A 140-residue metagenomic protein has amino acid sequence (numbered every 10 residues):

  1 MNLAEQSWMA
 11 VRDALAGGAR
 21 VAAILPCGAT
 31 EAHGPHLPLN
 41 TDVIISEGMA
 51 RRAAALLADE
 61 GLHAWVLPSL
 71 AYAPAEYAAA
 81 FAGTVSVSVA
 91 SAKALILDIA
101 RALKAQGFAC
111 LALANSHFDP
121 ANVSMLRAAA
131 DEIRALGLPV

Functional and structural regions predicted by a protein language model:
M1-P38: Active-site and ligand/interface coordination hotspots across diverse enzymes and nucleic-acid-associated assemblies
R12, R51, L97-R101: Amphipathic, non-transmembrane alpha-helical secondary structure
G17-C27, L62-P74: Short coil-to-beta-strand
A23, Y72-V140: Active-site histidine-anchored catalytic micro-motif
P35-H36, N40, G61-L62, A79-A82 (+1 more regions): Extended amphipathic ligand-handling, pore-lining, and cofactor/metal-binding catalytic surfaces
D42-A55: Short catalytic helix/loop segments, enriched in acidic residues and glycine and frequently bearing histidine
A54-L57, R134: Structural signal for hydrophobic packing residues in well-ordered secondary-structure cores of soluble enzyme domains
L56-G61, L103-G107: A structural motif corresponding to the C-terminal end of an alpha-helix and its immediate exit/capping segment
